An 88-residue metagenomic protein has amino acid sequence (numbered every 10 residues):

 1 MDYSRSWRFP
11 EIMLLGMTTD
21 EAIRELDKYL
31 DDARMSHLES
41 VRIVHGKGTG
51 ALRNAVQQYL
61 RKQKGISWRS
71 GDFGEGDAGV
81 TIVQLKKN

Functional and structural regions predicted by a protein language model:
M1-N88: Long, charged, low-complexity intrinsically disordered regions
